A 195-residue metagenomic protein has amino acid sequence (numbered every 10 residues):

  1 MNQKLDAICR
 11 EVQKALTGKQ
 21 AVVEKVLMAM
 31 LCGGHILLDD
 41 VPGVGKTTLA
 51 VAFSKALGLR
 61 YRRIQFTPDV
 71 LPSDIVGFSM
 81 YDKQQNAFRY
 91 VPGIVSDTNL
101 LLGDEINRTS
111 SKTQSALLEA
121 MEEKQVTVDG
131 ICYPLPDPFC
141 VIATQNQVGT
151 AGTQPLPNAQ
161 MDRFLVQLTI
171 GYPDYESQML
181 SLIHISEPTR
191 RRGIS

Functional and structural regions predicted by a protein language model:
N2-I36, V41: Pre-Walker A (pre-P-loop) alpha-helix and adjacent loop at the N terminus of AAA/AAA+ ATPase modules, a conserved
L31-T67: Walker A/P-loop
Q65-T67, V166-E176: Conserved AAA+ ATPase "SRH/arginine-finger" region at the nucleotide-binding site
S73-V95: Short glycine-rich substrate-engagement loop in P-loop NTPases that contacts/grips substrate
R89-N99, V128-Q145, L156-L165: AAA+/SF3 P-loop NTPase mechanochemical coupling elements
D97-E122, T153-A159, Y175-M179: Conserved AAA+/SF3 P-loop NTPase catalytic/coupling segment centered on the Walker-B
E105, A143-V148, I170-P173: A short beta-strand-to-loop transition that corresponds to the Sensor-1 phosphate-sensing loop of AAA+ P-loop ATPases
I183-S195: Single conserved hydrophobic/aromatic residue that forms the stacking wall/gate of nucleotide- or nucleobase-binding
